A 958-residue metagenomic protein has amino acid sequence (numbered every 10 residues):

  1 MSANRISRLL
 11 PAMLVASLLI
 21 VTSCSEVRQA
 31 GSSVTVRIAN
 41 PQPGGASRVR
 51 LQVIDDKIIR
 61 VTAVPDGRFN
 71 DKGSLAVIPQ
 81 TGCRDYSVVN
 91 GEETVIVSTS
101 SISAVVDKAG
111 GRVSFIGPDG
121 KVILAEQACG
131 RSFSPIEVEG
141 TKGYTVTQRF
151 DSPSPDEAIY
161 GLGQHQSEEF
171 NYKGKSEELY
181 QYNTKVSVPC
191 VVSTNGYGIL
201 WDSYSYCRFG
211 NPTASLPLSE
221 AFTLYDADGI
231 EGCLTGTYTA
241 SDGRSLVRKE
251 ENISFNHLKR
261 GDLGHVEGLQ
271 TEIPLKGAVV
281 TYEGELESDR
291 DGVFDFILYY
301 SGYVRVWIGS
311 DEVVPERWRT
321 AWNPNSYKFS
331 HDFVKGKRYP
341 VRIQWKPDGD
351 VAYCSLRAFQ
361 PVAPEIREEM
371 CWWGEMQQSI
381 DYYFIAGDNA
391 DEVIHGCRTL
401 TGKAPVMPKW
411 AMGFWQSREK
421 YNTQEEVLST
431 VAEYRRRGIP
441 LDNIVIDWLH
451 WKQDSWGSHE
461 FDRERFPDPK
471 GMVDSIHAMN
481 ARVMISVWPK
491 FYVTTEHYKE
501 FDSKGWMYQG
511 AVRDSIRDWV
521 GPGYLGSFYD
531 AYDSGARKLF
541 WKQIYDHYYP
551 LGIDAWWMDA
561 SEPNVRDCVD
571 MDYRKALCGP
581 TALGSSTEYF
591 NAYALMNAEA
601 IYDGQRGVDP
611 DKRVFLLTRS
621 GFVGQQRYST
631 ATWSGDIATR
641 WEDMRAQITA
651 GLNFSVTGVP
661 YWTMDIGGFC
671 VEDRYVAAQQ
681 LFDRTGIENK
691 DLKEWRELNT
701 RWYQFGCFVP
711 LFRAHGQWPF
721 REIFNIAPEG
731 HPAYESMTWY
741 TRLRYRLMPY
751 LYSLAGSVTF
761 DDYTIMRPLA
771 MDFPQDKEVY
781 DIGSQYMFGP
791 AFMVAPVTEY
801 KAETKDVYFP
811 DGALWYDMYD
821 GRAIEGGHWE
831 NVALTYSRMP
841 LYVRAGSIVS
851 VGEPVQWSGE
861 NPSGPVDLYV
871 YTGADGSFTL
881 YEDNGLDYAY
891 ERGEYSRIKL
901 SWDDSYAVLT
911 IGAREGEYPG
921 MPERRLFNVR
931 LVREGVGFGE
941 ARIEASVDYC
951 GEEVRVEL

Functional and structural regions predicted by a protein language model:
L18-R28: Bacterial Sec-dependent signal peptides at the C-terminal "C-region" and cleavage site
R50-V95, S132-P135: A low-complexity, Ser/Thr/Gly/Pro-enriched, surface-exposed linker/loop concept that marks segments flanking
D66, Y327-F329, V351, P440-M737 (+1 more regions): Aromatic- and carboxylate-enriched substrate-binding clefts and catalytic-loop regions of carbohydrate-active enzymes
D71-Y86, V266-G268, I308-K328, Q509 (+3 more regions): Solvent-exposed beta-strand/loop surfaces of large extracellular or lumenal domains
N90-G229, G243, F294-L298, Y303 (+8 more regions): Catalytic and substrate-binding clefts that recognize carbohydrates or anionic sugar/phosphate headgroups
S219-D291, S379-V406, P732: Extended carbohydrate-recognition surfaces in non-catalytic/accessory domains of CAZymes and lectin-like proteins
P274-L286, P324-F329, E894-L900: Short beta-strands within extracellular/lumenal beta-sheet-rich domains
Y602-V614, G621-W633, F654-M664, F669-V908 (+3 more regions): Catalytic core of carbohydrate-active enzymes
